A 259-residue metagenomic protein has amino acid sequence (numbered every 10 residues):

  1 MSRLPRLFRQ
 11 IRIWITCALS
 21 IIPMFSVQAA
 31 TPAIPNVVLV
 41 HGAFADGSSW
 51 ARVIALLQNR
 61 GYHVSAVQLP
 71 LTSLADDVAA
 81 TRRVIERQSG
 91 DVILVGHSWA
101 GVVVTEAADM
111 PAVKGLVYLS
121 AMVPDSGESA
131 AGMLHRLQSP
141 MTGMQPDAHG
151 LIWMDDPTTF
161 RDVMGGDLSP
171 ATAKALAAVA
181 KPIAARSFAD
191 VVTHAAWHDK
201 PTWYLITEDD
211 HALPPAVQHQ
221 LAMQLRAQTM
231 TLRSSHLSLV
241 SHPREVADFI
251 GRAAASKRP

Functional and structural regions predicted by a protein language model:
R12-M24: Bacterial N-terminal signal peptides
A33-L74: Conserved HGGG/HGGXW glycine-rich cap/lid loop of the alpha/beta-hydrolase fold
D76-V92: Conserved acidic catalytic loop of the alpha/beta-hydrolase fold
V95-A100, V104: Gly/Ala-rich beta-loop-alpha elbow adjacent to hydrolase catalytic centers
A112-V113, V117-T158, A184-F188: Flexible "cap/lid" loop of the alpha/beta hydrolase fold
A175-A196: Active-site nucleophile elbow and catalytic-triad environment of alpha/beta-hydrolase enzymes
Y204-I206: Short beta-strand/loop motif that positions the catalytic acidic residue of the alpha/beta-hydrolase fold
E208-S234, V240, A253: Conserved loop-alpha-helix segment in the C-terminal half of the alpha/beta-hydrolase fold that carries the catalytic
